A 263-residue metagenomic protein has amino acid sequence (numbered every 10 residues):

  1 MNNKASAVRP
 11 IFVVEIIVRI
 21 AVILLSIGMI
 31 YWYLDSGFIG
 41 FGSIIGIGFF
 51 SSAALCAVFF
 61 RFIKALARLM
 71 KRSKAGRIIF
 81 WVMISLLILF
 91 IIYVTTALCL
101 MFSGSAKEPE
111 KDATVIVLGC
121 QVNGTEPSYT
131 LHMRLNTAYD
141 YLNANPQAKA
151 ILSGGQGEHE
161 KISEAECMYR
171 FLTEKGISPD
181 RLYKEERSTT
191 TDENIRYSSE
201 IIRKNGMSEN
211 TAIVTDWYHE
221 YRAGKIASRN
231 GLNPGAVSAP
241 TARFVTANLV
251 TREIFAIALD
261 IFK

Functional and structural regions predicted by a protein language model:
M1-R9: Short, Lys/Arg-rich, polar N-terminal cytosolic tail immediately upstream of the first transmembrane signal-anchor
R9, V13, K74-I79, T246 (+1 more regions): Hydrophobic, aromatic-rich alpha-helical transmembrane segments and their membrane-interface anchor motifs
F12-L66: Membrane-embedded alpha-helical segments of integral membrane proteins
V18-A21, M83-F90, R252: Hydrophobic alpha-helical transmembrane segments of polytopic
I27-D35, I92-C99, S103, A258-F262: Structural signature of transmembrane alpha-helix termini at the membrane-water interface
A53-G104: Transmembrane alpha-helices and immediately adjacent membrane-cytoplasm interface residues in multi-pass integral
T95-R252: A structural signal for short, hydrophobic/glycine-enriched beta-strand patches
N248-F255, L259-F262: Membrane-interacting alpha-helical segments
